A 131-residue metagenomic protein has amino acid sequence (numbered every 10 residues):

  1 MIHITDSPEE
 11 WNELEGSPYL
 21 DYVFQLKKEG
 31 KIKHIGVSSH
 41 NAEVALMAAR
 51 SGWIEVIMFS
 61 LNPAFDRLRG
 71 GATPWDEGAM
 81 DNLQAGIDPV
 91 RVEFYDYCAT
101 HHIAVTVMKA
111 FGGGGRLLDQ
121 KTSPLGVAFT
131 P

Functional and structural regions predicted by a protein language model:
I4-P131: Beta/alpha (TIM)-barrel catalytic core signal, keyed to glycine-rich beta->alpha loops juxtaposed to Asp/Glu that bind
